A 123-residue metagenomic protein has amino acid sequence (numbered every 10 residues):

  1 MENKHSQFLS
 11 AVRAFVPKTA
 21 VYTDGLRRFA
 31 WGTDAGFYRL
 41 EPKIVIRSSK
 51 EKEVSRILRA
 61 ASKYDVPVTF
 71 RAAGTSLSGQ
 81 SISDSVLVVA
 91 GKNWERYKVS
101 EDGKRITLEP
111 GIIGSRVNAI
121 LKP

Functional and structural regions predicted by a protein language model:
M1-K63, A73-K104, A119: N-terminal flexible segment immediately upstream of the FAD-binding catalytic core in FAD-dependent oxidoreductases
G111: Extended, alpha-helix-rich binding/interface surfaces that flank or overlap catalytic cores and mediate recognition
R116-P123: Short active-site loop/helix that positions an aromatic residue
